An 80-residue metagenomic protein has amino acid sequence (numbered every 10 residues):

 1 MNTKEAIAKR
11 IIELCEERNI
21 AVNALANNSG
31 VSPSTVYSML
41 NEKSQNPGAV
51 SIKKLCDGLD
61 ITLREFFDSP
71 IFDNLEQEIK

Functional and structural regions predicted by a protein language model:
M1-A21: A short, Lys/Arg-rich alpha-helix, primarily the initiator
C15, A26, C56: The alpha-helix within a helix-turn-helix
N19-S38: Short alpha-helical DNA-recognition segment
S32-P33, K43, P70-N74: The DNA-recognition helices of helix-turn-helix-type DNA-binding domains
S38, F67-K80: Short, charged recognition helix plus adjacent turn of helix-turn-helix-like nucleic-acid-binding domains
K43-K54: Short, basic-rich loop-to-helix N-cap that marks the start of a DNA-contacting helix
D57-E65: Intrinsically disordered, low-complexity basic tails/linkers immediately adjacent to helix-turn-helix/homeobox/MYB/SANT
